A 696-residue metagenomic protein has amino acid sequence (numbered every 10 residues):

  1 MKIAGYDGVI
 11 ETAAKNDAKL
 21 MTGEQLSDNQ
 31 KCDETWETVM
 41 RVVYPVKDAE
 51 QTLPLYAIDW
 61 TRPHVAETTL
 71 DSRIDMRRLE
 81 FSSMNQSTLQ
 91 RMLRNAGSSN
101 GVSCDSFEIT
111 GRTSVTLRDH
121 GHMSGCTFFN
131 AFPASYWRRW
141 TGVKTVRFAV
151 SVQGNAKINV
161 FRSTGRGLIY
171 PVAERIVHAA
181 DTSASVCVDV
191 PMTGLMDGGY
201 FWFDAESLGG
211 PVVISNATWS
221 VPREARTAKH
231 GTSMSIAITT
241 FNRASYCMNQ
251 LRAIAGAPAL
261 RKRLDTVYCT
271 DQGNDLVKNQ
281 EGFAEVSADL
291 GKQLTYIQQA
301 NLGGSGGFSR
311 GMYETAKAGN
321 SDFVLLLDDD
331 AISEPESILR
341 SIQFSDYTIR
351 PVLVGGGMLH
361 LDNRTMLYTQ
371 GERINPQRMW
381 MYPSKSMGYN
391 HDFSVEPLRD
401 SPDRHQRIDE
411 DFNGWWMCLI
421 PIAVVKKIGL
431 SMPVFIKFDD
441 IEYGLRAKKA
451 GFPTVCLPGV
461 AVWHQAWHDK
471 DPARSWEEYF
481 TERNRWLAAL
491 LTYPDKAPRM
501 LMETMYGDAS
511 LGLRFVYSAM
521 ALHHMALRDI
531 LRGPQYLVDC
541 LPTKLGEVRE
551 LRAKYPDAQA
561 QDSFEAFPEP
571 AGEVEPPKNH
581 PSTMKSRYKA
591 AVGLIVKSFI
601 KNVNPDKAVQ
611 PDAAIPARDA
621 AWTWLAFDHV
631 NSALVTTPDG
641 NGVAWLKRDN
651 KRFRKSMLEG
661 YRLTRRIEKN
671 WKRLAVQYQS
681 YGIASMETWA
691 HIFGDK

Functional and structural regions predicted by a protein language model:
K2-S207, R483-K696: Terminal low-complexity segments of carbohydrate-biosynthetic enzymes
R243-P258: Short, well-formed alpha-helical segments that are part of the catalytic scaffolds of diverse glycosyltransferases
I254-I297: Acidic donor-binding segment of Leloir-type glycosyltransferases
S309-F323: Active-site nucleotide-sugar/metal-binding loop of Leloir-type enzymes
N320-I332: Short beta-strand-to-loop acidic/aromatic patch adjacent to the donor-nucleotide binding site
E336-Y382: Conserved donor NDP-sugar-binding/catalytic core segment of glycosyltransferases
K385-M417, D471: A recurrent flexible, glycine/aromatic-enriched loop bordering the glycosyltransferase active site that acts as
D409-M417, I422, K426-L445, G451-A461: Donor nucleotide-sugar recognition loop
